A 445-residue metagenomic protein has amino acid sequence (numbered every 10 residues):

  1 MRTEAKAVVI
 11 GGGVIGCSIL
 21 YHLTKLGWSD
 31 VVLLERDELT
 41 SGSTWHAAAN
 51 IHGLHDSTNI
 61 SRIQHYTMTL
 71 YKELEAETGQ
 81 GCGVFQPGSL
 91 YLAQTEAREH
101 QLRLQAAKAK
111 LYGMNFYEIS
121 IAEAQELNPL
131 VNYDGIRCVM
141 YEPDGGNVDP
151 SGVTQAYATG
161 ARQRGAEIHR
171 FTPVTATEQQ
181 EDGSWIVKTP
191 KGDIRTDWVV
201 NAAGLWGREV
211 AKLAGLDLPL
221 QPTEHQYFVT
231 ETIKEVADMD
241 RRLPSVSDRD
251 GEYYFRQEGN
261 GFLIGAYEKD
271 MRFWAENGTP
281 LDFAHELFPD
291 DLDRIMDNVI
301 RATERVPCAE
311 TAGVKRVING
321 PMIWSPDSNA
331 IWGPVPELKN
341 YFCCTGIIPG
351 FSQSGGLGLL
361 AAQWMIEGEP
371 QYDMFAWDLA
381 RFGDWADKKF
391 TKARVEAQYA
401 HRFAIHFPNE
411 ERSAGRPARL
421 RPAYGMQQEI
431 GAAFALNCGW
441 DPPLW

Functional and structural regions predicted by a protein language model:
M1-I15, V32: Beta1/beta-strand and adjacent pyrophosphate-binding region of the FAD-binding site in flavoprotein oxidoreductases
G12-G13, R36, G346: Glycine-rich Rossmann-fold phosphate-binding loop(s) that bind the pyrophosphate of adenine dinucleotide cofactors
S18, A176-F288, D297-R305, D387-E411 (+1 more regions): Flavin-dependent oxidoreductases
T24-W45: Glycine-rich FAD pyrophosphate-binding loop
A49-L127, D250-F255, G259-L263, P289 (+4 more regions): Dinucleotide-binding Rossmann-like beta1-alpha1 core, especially the glycine-rich loop that anchors the ADP
L70-E73, Q94-R170, T175-K188, G259 (+1 more regions): Flavin (FAD/FMN) cofactor-binding and adjacent substrate-gating region of FAD-dependent oxidoreductase domains
D250, G259, L281-H406, E411-G415: C-terminal catalytic lobe of FAD-dependent flavoproteins
P408-W445: N- or domain-start disorder-to-order transition segments that initiate the globular core
